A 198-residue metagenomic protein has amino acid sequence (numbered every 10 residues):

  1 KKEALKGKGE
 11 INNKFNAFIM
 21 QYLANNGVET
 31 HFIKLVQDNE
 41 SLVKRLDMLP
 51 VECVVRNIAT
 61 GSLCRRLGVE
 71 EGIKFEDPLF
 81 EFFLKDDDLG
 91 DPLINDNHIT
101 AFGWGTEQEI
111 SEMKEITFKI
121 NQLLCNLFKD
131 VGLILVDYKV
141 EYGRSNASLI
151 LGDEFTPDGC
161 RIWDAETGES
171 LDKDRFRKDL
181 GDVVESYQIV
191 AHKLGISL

Functional and structural regions predicted by a protein language model:
K1-L84, L194: Active-site loop/lid in soluble adenylation, ligation, and acyl-transfer enzymes
G7-F15, Q108-I116, I120, D182 (+1 more regions): Short amphipathic alpha-helical segments
H31-N39, F128-G143: A short glycine-rich, hydrophobically flanked beta-strand micro-motif that places a catalytic Asp/Glu for divalent metal
V55, L135-D153: Conserved metal-phosphate-binding beta-hairpin within the catalytic cores of diverse ATP-dependent phosphoryl-transfer
I73, P78-G90, N121-I134, F155-R161: Phosphate-binding core of ATP-grasp and ATP-grasp-like enzymes
L79-E107: Residues forming anionic-ligand binding surfaces in small-molecule and nucleic-acid pockets of primarily soluble enzymes
W104-V136: A long amphipathic alpha-helix within ATP-dependent nucleotide-binding catalytic cores
F155-L198: C-terminal helix-cap and adjacent tail motif
